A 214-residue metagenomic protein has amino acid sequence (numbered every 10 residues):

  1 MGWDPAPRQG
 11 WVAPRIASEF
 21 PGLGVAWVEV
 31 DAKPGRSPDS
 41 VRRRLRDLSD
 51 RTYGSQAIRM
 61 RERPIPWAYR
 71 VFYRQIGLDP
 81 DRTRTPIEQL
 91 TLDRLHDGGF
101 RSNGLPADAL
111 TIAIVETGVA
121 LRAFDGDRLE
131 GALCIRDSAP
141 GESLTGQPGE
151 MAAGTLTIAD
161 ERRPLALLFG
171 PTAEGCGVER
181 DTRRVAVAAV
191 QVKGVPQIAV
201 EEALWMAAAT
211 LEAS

Functional and structural regions predicted by a protein language model:
M1-S214: Charge-biased, low-complexity intrinsically disordered regions
